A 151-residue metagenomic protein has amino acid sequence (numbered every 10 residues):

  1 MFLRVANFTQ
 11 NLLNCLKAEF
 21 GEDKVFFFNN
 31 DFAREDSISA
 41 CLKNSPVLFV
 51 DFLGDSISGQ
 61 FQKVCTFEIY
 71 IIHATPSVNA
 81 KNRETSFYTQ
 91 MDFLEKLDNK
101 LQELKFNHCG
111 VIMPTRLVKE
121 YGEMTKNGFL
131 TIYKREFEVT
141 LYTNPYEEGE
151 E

Functional and structural regions predicted by a protein language model:
M1-C41, F49-E151: Charged, amphipathic alpha-helical segments and their flanking helix caps
